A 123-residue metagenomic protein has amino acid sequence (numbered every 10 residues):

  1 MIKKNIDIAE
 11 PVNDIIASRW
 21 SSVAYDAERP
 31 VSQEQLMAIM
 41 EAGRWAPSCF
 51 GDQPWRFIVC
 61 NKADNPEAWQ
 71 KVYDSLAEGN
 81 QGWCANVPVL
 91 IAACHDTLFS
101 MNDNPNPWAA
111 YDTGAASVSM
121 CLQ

Functional and structural regions predicted by a protein language model:
M1-V89: N-terminal amphipathic, basic helical "cap/leader" segment at the start of enzyme domains
I16, A93-T97: Short, small-residue-rich loop/turn micro-motifs
A24-Y25, Y73-D74, D96-P107: Glycine/charged-rich beta-loop-alpha catalytic/anionic-binding loops adjacent to active sites
D26, S32, D96, S119-C121: Poly-acidic low-complexity segments
G43, I91, F99-Q123: Small-aliphatic-rich amphipathic alpha-helix that forms the alpha element of a beta-alpha
S75, C94, Q123: Mid-sequence acidic-hydrophobic segments that form the walls of catalytic/ligand-binding cavities or oligomerization
